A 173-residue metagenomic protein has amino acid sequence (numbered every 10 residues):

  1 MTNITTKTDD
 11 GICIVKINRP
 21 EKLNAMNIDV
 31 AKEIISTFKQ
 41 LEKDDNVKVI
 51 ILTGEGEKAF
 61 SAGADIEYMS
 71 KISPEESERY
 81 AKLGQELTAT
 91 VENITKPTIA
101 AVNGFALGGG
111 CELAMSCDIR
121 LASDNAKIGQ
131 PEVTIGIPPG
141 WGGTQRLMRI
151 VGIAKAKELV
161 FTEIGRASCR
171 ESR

Functional and structural regions predicted by a protein language model:
M1-T53, E75, A89: Conserved CoA-thioester-binding segment of acyl-CoA-metabolizing enzymes
V15, L52, D65, L113-A114 (+1 more regions): Hydrophobic/aromatic residues within transmembrane alpha-helices of multi-pass small-molecule transporters
P20-L23, E57-K58, G63, F105 (+2 more regions): A short, glycine- and basic residue-enriched loop/turn that sits immediately adjacent to a domain's principal
A25-I28, A62, K71, F161 (+1 more regions): Phosphate-coordinating loops and pocket residues in cytosolic domains that bind phosphorylated ligands
N27-V30, Y80, L107, G140: Short, conserved glycine- and acidic-residue-centered signature motifs in active-site or ligand-binding loops
V30-I34, Y80-L83, L113: Hydrophobic alpha-helical membrane-association signature
G54-A89, A106, G136: Glycine- (often His-adjacent) and acidic-residue-rich active-site loop that binds/positions the CoA thioester
T90-R170: Crotonase-fold acyl-CoA enzyme core
